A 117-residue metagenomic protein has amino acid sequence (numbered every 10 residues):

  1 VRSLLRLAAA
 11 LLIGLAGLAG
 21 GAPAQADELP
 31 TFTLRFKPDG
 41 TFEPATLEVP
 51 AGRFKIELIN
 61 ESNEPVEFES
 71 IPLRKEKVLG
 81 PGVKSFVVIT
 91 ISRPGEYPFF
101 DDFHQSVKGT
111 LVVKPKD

Functional and structural regions predicted by a protein language model:
V1-L7: Positively charged n-region of N-terminal signal peptides that target proteins for export
A8-A19: Bacterial N-terminal signal peptides
G21-A26: Sec/Tat signal peptide C-region and signal peptidase I cleavage site
D27-T33, N63, L79-D117: Extracellular/periplasmic metallocenter environments
E28-A51: N-terminal edge beta-strand
P44-T46, R74-V78, V87-V88: Beta-strand-rich interaction surfaces with strong enrichment in secreted/lumenal proteins
L58-N60: Asparagine-centered strand-capping/turn motif at beta-strand->loop junctions
V66-P72: Change to "...patches in solvent-exposed regions of secreted, membrane-anchored, or virion-exposed structural
